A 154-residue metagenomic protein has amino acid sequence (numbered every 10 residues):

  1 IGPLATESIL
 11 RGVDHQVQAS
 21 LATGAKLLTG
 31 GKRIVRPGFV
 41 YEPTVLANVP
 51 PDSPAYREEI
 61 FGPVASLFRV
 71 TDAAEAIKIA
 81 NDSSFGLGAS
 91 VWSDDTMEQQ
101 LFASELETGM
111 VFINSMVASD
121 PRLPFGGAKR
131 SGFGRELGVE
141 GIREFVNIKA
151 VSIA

Functional and structural regions predicted by a protein language model:
I1-P3, I153: Short intrinsically disordered, low-complexity coil segments enriched in acidic
P3-V13: Short beta-strand to alpha-helix junction loop
V13-H15, T23: Inter-domain linker/hinge segments that demarcate the starts of reverse transcriptase and RNase H-type modules
V17, R33, V40-A154: Conserved C-terminal structural/oligomerization subdomain of aldehyde/semialdehyde dehydrogenase
G24-R33: Short secondary-structure junctions
